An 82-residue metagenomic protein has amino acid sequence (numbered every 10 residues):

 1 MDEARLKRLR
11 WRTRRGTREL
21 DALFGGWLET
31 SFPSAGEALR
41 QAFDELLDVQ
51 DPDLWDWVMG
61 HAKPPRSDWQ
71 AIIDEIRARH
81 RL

Functional and structural regions predicted by a protein language model:
D2-L82: Positively charged, polar, low-complexity stretches
